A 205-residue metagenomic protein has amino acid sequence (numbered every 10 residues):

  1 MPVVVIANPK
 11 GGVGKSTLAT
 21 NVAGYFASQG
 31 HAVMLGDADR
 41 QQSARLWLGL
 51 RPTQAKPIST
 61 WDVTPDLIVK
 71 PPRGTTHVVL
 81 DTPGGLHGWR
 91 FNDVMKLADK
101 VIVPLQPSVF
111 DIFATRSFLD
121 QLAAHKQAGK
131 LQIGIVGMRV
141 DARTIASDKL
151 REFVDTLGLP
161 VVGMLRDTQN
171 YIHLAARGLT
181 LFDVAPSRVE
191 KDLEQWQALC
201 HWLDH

Functional and structural regions predicted by a protein language model:
P2-V13, T20-K96, A175-D183: P-loop/Walker-type NTP enzyme "switch/lid" segment
A32-V33, V78, Q132-I133, V161-V162: Hydrophobic anchor at the start of a short beta-strand that flanks the dinucleotide cofactor-binding loop
L35, L80, V103, I135-G137: Structural beta-sheet core signal
W89-V109: Inter-motif core of Ras-like GTPase G domains
F113-K130, M138: Conserved C-terminal guanine-recognition region of P-loop GTPase G domains, centered on the G4
D141, R151-F182: Beta-strand-loop-alpha "switch" segments that mediate conformational coupling across diverse proteins
L181-H205: NTP-binding/hydrolysis catalytic cores, primarily Walker-type P-loop NTPases
